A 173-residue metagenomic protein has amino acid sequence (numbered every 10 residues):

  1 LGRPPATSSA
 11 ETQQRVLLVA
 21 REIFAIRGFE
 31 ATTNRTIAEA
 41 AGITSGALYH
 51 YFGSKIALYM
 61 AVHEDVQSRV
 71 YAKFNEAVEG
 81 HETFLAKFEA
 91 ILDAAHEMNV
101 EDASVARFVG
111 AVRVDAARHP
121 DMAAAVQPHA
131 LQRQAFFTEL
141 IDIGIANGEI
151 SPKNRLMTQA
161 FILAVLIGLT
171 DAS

Functional and structural regions predicted by a protein language model:
L1-E11, L18, K153: N-terminal intrinsically disordered/low-complexity leader segments
E11-R15, V19, I23-A57, A61: Helix-turn-helix
N34, E64-R69: Short, basic, alpha-helical segments at the C-terminal edge of helix-turn-helix-like DNA-binding modules
A61, A72-V105, T158-I162: Hydrophobic alpha-helical connector segments
S68-Y71, N75, E101-S104, P120-N147 (+1 more regions): Amphipathic alpha-helical packing segments from all-alpha helical-bundle domains
K87, V100-A123: Amphipathic alpha-helical segments used for helix-helix packing
P152-A172: Hydrophobic alpha-helical segments that form the core of small-molecule binding pockets and/or dimer interfaces
